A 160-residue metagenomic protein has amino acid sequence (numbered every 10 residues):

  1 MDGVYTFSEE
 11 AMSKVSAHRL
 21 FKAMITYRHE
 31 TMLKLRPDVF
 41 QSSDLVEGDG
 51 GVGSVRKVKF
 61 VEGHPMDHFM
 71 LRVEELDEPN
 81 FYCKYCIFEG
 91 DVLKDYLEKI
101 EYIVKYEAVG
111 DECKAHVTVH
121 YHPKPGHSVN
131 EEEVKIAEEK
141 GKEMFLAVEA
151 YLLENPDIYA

Functional and structural regions predicted by a protein language model:
M1-G51: Hydrophobic ligand-binding cavity/cleft-lining segments
D2-V4, E132-A160: C-terminal helix/juxtamembrane-tail motif
V4, M66, N80, L97 (+1 more regions): Coil-to-beta-strand transition motifs
E9-A11, H68-E75, K99-A108: Hydrophobic/aromatic beta-strand elements that line small-molecule binding cavities or substrate pockets in beta-rich
K14-H18, G48-G50, E74-Y82, K105-K114: A short, structured loop/turn motif at beta-sheet edges
L20-M24, R56, V73, Y85 (+1 more regions): Hydrophobic pocket/interface hotspot
E30-T31, L35, Q41-D95, Y151 (+1 more regions): Glycine-rich portal/gate segments that line the openings of hydrophobic small-molecule binding cavities
I87-E143: Beta-strand/loop substructures that line and gate deep hydrophobic ligand-binding cavities in soluble
